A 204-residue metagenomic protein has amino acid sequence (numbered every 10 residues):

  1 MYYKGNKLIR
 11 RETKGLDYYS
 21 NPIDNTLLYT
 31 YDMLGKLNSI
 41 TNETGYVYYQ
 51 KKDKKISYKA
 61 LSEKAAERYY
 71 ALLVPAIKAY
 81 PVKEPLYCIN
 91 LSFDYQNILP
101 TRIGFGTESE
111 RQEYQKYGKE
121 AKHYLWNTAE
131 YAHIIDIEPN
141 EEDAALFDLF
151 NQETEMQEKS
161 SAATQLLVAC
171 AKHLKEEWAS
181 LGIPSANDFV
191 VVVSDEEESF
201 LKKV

Functional and structural regions predicted by a protein language model:
M1-K7, N21, T26-K36, Y46-K54: Aromatic-rich beta-strand edge motifs centered on tyrosine
L8, L37, P81-L86: A broad structural signal for short, well-ordered beta-strand segments within beta-sheet-rich domains
R11-E12, I40: Beta-strand-dense domains in secreted/periplasmic systems and polymorphic toxin scaffolds
G15-L16, T44: A generic structural motif
K52-E63, E67, A71-P85, Q96 (+5 more regions): Acidic, proline/glycine-rich low-complexity IDRs
S92-F93: Sec-type signal peptide cleavage vicinity
I137-N140: Beta-sheet-rich sandwich/jelly-roll-like modules and their strand-loop junctions
